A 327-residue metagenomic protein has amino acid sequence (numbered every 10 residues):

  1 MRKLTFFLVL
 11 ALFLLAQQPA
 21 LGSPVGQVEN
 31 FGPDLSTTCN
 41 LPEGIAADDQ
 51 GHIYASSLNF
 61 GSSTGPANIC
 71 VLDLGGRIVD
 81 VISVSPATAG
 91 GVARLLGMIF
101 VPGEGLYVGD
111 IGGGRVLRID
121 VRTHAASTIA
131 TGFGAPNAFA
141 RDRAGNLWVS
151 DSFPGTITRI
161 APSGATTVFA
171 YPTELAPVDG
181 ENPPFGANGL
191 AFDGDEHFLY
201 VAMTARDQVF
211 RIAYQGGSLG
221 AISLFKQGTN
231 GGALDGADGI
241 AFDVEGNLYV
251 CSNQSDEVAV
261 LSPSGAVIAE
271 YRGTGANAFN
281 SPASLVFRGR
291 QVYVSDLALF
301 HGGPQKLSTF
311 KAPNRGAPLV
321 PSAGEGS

Functional and structural regions predicted by a protein language model:
M1-L4: Positively charged n-region of N-terminal signal peptides that target proteins for export
F7-A16: Bacterial N-terminal signal peptides
Q27-L35, R77-T88, A125-A130, T166-G180 (+2 more regions): A short beta-strand motif characteristic of beta-propeller blades
T37-Q50, S56-N59, G65-P66, S85-G105 (+9 more regions): Beta-rich, blade/repeat-based domains predominating in secreted/periplasmic proteins but also intracellular
A67-C70, R115-L117, T156-T158, Q208-F210 (+2 more regions): A short loop-to-beta-strand structural motif that recurs across blades of beta-propeller domains
D73-R77, D120-H124, A161-A165, A213-S218 (+2 more regions): Short loop/turn segments that connect beta-strands within beta-propeller blades
S218-N280: Glycine/small-residue-rich hydrophobic helix-like segments
S284-G326: Blade-level signature of beta-propeller repeat domains, shared across WD40, Kelch, NHL, RCC1 and BNR/Asp-box propellers
